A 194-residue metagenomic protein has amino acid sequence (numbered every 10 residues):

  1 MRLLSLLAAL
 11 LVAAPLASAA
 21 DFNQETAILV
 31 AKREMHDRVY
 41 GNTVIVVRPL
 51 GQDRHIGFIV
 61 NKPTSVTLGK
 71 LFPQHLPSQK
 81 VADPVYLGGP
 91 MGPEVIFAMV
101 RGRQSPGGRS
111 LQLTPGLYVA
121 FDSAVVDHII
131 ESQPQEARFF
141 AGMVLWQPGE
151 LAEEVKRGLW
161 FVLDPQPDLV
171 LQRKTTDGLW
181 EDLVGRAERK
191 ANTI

Functional and structural regions predicted by a protein language model:
L4-P15: Bacterial N-terminal signal peptides
S18-I194: A short aromatic-anchored loop/beta-hairpin motif
